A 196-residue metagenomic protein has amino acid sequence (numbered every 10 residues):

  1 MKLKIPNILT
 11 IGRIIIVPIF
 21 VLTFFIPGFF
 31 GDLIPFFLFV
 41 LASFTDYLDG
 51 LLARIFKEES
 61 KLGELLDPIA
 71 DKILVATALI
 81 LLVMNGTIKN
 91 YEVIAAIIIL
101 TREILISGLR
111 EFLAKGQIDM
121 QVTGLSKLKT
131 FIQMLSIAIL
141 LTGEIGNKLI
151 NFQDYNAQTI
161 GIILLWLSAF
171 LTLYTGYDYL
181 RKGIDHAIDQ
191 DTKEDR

Functional and structural regions predicted by a protein language model:
M1-N7, V17, P27, P35-S43 (+1 more regions): C-terminal membrane-associated helical module and adjoining short loops/tails
G12-I19, A70-L79, I106-S107, K129-L141: Core segments of transmembrane alpha-helices that mediate helix-helix packing or line hydrophobic substrate/ligand
I14, F37-V40, I69, I97-L100 (+2 more regions): Residue-level signature of the transmembrane alpha-helical core of multi-pass small-molecule transporters
I15, F44-L52, I69, I73 (+2 more regions): Active-site His/Glu-centered metal-binding helix of metallohydrolases
I16-L65, A78-I98, N156-L171: Membrane-embedded alpha-helical segments that form the functional core of polytopic membrane enzymes, especially those
R54-E59, E111-V122: A cytosolic-side transmembrane-helix exit/cap motif
I104-F112: Membrane-water interface of transmembrane alpha-helices
